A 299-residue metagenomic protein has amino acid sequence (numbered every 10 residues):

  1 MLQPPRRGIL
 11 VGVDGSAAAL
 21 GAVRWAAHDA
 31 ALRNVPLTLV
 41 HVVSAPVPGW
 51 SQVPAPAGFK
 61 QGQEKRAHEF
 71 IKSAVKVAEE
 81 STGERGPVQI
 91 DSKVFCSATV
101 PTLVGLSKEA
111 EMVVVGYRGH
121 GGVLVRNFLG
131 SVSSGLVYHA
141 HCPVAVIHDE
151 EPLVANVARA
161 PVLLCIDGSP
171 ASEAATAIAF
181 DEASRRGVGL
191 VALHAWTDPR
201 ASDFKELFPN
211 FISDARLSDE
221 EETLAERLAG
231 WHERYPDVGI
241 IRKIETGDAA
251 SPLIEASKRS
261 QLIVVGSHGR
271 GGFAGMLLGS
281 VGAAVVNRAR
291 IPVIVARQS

Functional and structural regions predicted by a protein language model:
M1-A57, G83, A160-N210, H232-Y235 (+2 more regions): Small/aliphatic-rich secondary-structure junction motif
M1-P5, A18, G58, K76-V113 (+2 more regions): Structural beta-alpha unit
W25, R66-V77, D219-R227: Short, solvent-exposed amphipathic alpha-helices that sit in or adjacent to ligand/effector-binding or catalytic
A57-E69, N210-E220: A short acidic, glycine-rich active-site loop that binds or catalyzes chemistry on phosphate/adenosine moieties
V114-Y117, V144-D149, V295-R297: Short beta-strand elements of ligand-binding domains
V115-G135, L262-R288: Glycine-rich, Arg-bearing micro-motifs that act as flexible, cationic patches
S133-P152: Short, structured interface segments
A192, L217-L224, A249, I254 (+1 more regions): Conserved N-terminal glycine/acidic-rich loop preference
